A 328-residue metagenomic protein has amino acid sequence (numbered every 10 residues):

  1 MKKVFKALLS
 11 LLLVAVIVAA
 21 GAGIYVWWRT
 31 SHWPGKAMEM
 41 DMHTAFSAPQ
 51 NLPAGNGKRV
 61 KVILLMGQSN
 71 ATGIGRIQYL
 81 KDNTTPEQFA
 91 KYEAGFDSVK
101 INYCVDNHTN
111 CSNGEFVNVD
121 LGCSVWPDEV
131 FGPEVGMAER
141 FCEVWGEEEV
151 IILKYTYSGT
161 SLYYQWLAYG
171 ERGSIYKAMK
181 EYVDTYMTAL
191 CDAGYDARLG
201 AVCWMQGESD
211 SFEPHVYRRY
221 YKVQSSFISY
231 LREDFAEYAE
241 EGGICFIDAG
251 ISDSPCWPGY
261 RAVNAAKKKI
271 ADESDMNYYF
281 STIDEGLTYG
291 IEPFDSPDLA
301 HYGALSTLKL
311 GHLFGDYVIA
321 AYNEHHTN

Functional and structural regions predicted by a protein language model:
M1-I17: N-terminal Sec-pathway targeting helices
G23-N328: Cell-envelope and extracellular/periplasmic
